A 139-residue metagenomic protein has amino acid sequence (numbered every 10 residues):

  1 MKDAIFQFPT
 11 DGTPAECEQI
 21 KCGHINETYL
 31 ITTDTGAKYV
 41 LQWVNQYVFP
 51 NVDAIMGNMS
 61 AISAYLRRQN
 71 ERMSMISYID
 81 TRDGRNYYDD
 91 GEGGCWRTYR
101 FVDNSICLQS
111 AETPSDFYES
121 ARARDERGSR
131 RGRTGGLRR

Functional and structural regions predicted by a protein language model:
M1-E18: Juxta-kinase regulatory segment immediately upstream of eukaryotic protein kinase catalytic domains
E18-Y39, V44-R139: Conserved ATP-binding subdomain of kinase catalytic cores across diverse folds
